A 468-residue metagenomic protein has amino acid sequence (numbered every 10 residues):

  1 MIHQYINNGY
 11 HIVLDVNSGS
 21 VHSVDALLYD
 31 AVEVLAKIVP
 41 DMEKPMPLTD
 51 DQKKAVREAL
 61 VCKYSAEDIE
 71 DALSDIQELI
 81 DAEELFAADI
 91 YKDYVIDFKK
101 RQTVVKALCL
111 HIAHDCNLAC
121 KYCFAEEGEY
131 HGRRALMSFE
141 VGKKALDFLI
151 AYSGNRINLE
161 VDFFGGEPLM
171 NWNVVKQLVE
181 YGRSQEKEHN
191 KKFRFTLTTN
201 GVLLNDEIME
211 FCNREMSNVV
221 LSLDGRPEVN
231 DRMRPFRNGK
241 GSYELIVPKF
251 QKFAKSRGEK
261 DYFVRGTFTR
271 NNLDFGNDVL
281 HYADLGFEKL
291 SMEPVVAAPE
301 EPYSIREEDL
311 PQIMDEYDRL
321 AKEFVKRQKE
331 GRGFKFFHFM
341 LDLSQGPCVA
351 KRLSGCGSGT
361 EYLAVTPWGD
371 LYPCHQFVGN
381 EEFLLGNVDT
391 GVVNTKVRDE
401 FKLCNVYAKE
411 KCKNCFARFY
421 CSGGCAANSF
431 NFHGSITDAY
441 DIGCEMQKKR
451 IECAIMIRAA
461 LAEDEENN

Functional and structural regions predicted by a protein language model:
M1-P40: Acidic, low-complexity/disordered tracts enriched in E/D and polar residues
Y5, Q102, L353-G357: Short loop/turn motifs at secondary-structure junctions and domain boundaries
P40-Y64: Short acidic, hydrophobic short linear motifs in intrinsically disordered regions
Y64, D71-E210, E215: Conserved alpha-helical substructure of the radical SAM core
C123-E129, E259, F416-Y420, F430: Detector for the c-type heme attachment site
G142, L146-D162, N171-V295: Radical SAM/AdoMet-radical enzyme domain recognition
E300-N380, Y420, N468: A C-terminal junction/extension of Radical SAM enzymes
V378-N468: Flexible mid-to-C-terminal extensions adjoining Fe-S/redox cofactors in radical SAM and related proteins
